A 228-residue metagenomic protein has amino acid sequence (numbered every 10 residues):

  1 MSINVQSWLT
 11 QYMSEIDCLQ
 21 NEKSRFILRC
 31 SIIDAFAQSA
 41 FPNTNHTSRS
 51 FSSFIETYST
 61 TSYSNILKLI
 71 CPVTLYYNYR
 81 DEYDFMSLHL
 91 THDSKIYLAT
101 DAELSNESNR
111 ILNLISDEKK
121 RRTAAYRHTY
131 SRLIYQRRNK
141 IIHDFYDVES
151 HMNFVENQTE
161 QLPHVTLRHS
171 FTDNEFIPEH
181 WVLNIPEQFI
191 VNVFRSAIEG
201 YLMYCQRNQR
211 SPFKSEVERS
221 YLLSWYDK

Functional and structural regions predicted by a protein language model:
M1-I27, S31: Charged alpha-helical initiation segments
Q6-M13, S52, E56, Y135-N139 (+1 more regions): Hydrophobic core segments within long, regular secondary-structure runs in both alpha- and beta-rich folds
S14, C30-Q38, N192-E199: Short, hydrophobic/amphipathic alpha-helical patches that form generic packing surfaces within helical domains
D17-N21, A37-F41, S59, I142 (+3 more regions): Hydrophobic/aromatic-lined pockets within catalytic cores
E22-R29, I33, S48-F51, R127 (+1 more regions): Short runs of predominantly hydrophobic/aromatic residues within well-ordered alpha helices that form helix-helix
A35-H128, V148: Flexible secondary-structure boundary motifs
T91-K228: Polyanionic, low-complexity intrinsically disordered segments
